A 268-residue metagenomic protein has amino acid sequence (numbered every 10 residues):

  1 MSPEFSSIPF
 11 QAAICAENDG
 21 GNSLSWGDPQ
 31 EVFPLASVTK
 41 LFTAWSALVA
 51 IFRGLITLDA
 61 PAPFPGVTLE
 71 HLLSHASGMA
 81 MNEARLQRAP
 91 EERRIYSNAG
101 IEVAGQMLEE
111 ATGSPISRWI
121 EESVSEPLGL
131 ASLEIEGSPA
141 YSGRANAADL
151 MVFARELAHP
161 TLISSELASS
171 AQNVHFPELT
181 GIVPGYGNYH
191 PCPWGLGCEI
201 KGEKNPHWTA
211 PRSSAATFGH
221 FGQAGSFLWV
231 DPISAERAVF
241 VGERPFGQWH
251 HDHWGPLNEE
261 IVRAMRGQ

Functional and structural regions predicted by a protein language model:
M1-P34, E92-R93, E109-S114, R118-E121 (+1 more regions): Catalytic loop of the DD-peptidase/beta-lactamase superfamily, centered on the K-T-G motif and neighboring
Q11, A44-A47: N-terminal helical capping/dimerization or prosegment-like subdomains of hydrolases acting on amide or phosphate bonds
L35-V38, F42, A50-L86, I95-Y96 (+2 more regions): Active-site helix/loop module of the DD-peptidase/beta-lactamase fold, centered on the serine-lysine SxxK catalytic
F42-W45, A99-Q106, A148-V152: Well-ordered alpha-helical segments within folded domains of soluble proteins
L48-A50, A104-E110, L157: Well-ordered alpha-helical scaffold segments within catalytic/enzyme domains
V49-I51, P232-I233: A generic beta-sheet turn/junction motif
F64-P65, G100, L167: Short, conserved alpha-helical segments within structured domains
